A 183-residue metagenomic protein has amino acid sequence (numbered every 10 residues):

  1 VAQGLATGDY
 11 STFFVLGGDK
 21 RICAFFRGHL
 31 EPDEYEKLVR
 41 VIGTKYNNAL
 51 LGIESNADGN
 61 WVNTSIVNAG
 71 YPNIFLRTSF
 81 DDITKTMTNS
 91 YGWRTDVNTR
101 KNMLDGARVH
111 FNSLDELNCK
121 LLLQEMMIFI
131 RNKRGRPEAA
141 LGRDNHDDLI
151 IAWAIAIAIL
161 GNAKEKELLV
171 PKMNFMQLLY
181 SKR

Functional and structural regions predicted by a protein language model:
V1-D81, T86-N89, K101, V109 (+1 more regions): RNase H-like, metal-dependent nuclease domains and their acidic two-metal-ion catalytic environment used
G92: PAPS-dependent sulfotransferase catalytic core
